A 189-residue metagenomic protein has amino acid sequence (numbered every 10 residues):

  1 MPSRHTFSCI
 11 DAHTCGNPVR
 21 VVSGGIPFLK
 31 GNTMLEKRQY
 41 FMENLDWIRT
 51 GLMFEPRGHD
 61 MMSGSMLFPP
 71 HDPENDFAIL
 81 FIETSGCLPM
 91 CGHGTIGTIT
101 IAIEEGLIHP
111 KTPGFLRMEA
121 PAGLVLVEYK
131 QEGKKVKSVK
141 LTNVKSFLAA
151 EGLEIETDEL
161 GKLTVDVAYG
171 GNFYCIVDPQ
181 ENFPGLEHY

Functional and structural regions predicted by a protein language model:
M1-D166, C175-Y189: A glycine-rich beta-to-alpha transition motif near the start of alpha/beta enzyme domains, typified by
G171: Glycine-rich ThDP/TPP pyrophosphate-binding loop and its adjacent helix/strand module within ThDP-dependent enzymes
